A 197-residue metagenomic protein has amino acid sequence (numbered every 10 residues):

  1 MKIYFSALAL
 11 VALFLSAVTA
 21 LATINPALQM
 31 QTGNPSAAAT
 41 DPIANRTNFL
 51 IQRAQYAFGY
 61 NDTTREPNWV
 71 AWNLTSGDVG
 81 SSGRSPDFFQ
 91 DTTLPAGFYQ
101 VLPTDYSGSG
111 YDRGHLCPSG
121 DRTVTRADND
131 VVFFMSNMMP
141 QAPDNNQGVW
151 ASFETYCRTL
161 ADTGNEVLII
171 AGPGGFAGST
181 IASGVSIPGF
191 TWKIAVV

Functional and structural regions predicted by a protein language model:
M1-L8: Bacterial N-terminal signal peptides that target proteins for export
Y4, F14-V197: Domain-level detector for secreted/extracellular nuclease and nuclease-toxin modules, and for the ENPP-like C-terminal
A9-L13: Short N-terminal leader segment in a subset of presequences, especially plant chloroplast and some mitochondrial
